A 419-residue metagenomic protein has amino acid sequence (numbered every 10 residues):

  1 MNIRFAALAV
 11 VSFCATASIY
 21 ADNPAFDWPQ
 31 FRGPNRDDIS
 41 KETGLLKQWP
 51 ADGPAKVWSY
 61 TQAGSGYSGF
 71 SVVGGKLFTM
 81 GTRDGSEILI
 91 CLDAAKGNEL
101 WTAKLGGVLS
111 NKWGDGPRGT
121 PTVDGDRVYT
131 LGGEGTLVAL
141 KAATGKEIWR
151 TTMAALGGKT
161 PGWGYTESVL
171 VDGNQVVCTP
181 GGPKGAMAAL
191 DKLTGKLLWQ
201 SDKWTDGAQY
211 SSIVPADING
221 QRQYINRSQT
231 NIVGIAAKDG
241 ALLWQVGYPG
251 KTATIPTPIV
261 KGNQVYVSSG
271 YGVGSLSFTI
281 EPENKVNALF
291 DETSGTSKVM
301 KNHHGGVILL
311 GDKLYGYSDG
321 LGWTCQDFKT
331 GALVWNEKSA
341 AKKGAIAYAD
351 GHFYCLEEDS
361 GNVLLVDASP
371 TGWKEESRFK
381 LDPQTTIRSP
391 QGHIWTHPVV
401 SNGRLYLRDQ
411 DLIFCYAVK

Functional and structural regions predicted by a protein language model:
M1-F5: Positively charged n-region of N-terminal signal peptides that target proteins for export
A6-A17: Bacterial N-terminal signal peptides
Y20-K419: Noncatalytic, solvent-exposed loop/strand surfaces of beta-propeller-type extracellular/periplasmic domains
